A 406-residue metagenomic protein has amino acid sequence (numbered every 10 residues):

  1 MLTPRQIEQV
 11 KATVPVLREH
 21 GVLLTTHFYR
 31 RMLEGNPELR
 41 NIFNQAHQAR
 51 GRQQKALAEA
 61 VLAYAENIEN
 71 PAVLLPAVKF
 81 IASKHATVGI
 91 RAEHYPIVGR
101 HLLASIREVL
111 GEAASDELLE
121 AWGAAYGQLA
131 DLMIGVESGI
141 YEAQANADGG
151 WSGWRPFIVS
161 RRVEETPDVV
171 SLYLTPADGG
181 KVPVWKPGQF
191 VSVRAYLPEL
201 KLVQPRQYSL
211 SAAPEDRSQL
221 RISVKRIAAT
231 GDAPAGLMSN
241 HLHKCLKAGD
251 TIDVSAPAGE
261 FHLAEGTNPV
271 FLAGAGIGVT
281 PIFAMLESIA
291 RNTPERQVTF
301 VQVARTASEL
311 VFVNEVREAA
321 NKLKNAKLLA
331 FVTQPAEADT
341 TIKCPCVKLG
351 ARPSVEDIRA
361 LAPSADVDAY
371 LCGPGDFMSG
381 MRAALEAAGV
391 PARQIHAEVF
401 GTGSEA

Functional and structural regions predicted by a protein language model:
M1-G153: Globin-like tetrapyrrole-binding proteins
A72, V301-A406: Reductase modules of NAD(P)H-dependent flavoproteins
A147-T251, A304-T306, R317, F331-P335: Ferredoxin-reductase
G188, G278, P374: Short, conserved phosphate/pyrophosphate- and ester-handling motifs at nucleotide-, phospho-/glycolipid
L210, P281-R291: Histidine-anchored nucleotide/phosphate-binding helix
S255-N268: A short, basic/flexible loop-to-alpha-helix module at the beginning of a structural domain
P269-F271, T299, D368: Structural motif
